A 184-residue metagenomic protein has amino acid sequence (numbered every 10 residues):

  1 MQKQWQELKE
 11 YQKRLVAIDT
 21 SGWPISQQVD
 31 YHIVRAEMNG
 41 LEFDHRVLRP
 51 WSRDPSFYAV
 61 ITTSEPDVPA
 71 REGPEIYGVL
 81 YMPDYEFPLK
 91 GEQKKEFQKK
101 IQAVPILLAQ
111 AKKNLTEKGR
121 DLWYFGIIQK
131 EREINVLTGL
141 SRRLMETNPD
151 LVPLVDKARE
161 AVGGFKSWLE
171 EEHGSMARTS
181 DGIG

Functional and structural regions predicted by a protein language model:
M1-G184: N-terminal maturation segment of proteins
